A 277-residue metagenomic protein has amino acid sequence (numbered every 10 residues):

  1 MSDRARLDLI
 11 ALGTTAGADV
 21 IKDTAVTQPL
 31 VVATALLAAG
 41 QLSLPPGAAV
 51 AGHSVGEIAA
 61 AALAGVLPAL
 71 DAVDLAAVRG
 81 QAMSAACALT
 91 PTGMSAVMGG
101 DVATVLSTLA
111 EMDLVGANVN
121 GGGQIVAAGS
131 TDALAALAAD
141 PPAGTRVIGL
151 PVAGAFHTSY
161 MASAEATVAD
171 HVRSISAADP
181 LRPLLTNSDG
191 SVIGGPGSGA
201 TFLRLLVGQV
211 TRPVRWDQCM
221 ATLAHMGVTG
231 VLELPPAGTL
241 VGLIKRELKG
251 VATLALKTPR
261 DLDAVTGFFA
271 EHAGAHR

Functional and structural regions predicted by a protein language model:
M1-T104, L150, G230-R260: FabD-like malonyl-/acyl-CoA
D3-L7, A16-G17, A64-V210: Alpha/beta catalytic cores of group-transfer enzymes, especially the acyltransferase/condensing modules of polyketide
L106, L137, V241-I244, V265: Short glycine-/acidic-enriched loop or helix-start segments at secondary-structure transitions that form or flank
R215-W216: Amphipathic coiled-coil/heptad-repeat helices and related helical stalk/stem segments that mediate oligomerization
L223: Small/polar (Gly/Ser/Thr/Ala-rich) solvent-exposed segments that form structured loops/beta-strands/short helices used
A252-H276: Short, flexible loop segments at boundaries between secondary-structure elements
